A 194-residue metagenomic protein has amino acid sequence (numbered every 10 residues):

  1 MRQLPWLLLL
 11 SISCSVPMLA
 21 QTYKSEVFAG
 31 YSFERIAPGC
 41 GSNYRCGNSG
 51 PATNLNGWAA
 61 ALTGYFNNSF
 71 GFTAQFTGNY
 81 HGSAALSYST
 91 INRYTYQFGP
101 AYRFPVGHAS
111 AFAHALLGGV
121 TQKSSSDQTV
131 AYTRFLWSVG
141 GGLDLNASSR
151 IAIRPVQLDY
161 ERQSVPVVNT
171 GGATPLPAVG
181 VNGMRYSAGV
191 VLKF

Functional and structural regions predicted by a protein language model:
M1-Y23: Cleavable N-terminal export/targeting peptides
Q21-A37: Transmembrane beta-strand segments of Gram-negative outer membrane beta-barrel proteins
E26, A61-S138, L145-A147, I153-R154 (+1 more regions): Gram-negative (and chloroplast) outer-membrane scaffold detector with strong preference for beta-barrel transmembrane
R35-A59, Y132: Surface-exposed strand-loop-strand hairpins of Gram-negative outer-membrane beta-barrel proteins
I36-G39, S83, Q122-S124, Q163-V167: Short acidic/His/Gly/Ser-rich catalytic and metal-binding motifs that mark active-site loops of diverse hydrolases
N43-S49, S83-Y88, K123-V130, G171-A178: Extracellular loop and loop/strand-boundary signature of outer-membrane beta-barrel proteins
N146, R150-A152, R162-V167, A178-V181: Subset of outer-membrane beta-barrel
Q157-L158: Internal, hydrophobic beta-strand segments that form the core of beta-sheet-rich folds
